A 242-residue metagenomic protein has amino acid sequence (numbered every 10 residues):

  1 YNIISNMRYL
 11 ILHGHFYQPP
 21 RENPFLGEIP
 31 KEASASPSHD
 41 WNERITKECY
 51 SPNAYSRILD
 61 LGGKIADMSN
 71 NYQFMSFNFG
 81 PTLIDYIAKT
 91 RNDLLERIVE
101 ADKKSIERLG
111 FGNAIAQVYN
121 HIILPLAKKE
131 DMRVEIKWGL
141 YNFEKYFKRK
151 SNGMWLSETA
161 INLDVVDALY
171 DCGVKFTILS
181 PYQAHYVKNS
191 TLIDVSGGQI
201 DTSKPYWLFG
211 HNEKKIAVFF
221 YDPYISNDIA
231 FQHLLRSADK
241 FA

Functional and structural regions predicted by a protein language model:
I4-A242: Carbohydrate-active enzymes and regulators
